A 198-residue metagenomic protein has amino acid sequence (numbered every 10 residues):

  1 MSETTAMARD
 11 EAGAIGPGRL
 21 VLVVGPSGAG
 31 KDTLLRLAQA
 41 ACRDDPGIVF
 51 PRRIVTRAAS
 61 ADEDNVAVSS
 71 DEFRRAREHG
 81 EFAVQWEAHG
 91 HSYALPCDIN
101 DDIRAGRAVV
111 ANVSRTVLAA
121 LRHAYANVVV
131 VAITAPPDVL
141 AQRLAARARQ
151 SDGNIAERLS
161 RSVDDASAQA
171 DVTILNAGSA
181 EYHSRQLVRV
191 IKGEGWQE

Functional and structural regions predicted by a protein language model:
V23: Hydrophobic anchor at the beta1->P-loop junction of P-loop NTPases
P26: P-loop (Walker A) phosphate-binding loop of NTP-binding proteins
K31: Conserved lysine of the Walker
L34-L35: Post-Walker A alpha-helix
A40-F50: Post-Walker A helix-loop "phosphate-sensing" segment adjacent to the P-loop in P-loop NTPases
V49, R53-V109, V113-R115: ATP-dependent small-molecule kinase phosphotransfer cores that center on conserved nucleotide phosphate-binding segments
V110-S114, H123-R147: Conserved phosphate-donor/acceptor-positioning beta-strand/loop module used by diverse small-molecule
A146-E198: Small-molecule kinase domains that catalyze NTP-dependent phosphoryl transfer to phosphate-bearing small molecules
